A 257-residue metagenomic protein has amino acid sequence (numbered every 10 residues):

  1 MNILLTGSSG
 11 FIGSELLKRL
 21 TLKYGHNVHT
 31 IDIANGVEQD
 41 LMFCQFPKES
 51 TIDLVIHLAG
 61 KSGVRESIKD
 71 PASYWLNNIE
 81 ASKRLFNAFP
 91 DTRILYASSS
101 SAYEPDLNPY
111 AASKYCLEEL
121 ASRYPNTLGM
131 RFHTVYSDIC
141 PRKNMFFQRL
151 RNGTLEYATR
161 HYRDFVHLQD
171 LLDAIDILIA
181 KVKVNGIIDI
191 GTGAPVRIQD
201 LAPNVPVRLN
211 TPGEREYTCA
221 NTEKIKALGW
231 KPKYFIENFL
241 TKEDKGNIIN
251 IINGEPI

Functional and structural regions predicted by a protein language model:
I3-K23: N-terminal Rossmann NAD(P)H-binding glycine-rich loop of SDR-like oxidoreductase domains
T6, I31, V55-A59, I94-S100 (+1 more regions): SDR active-site strand-loop-helix element
V28-F46: Adenosine-cofactor binding site in Rossmann-like domains, unifying the SAM/SAH pocket of S-adenosylmethionine-dependent
Q45-N77, S101-E104: NAD(P)H-binding glycine-rich loop region in Rossmannoid oxidoreductase-like domains and their noncatalytic homologs
D70-R84, N108, A112-S113, V166: Glycine-rich NAD(P)-binding loop of the Rossmann-fold in SDR/ketoreductase-type enzymes
K83-Y110, L128: Conserved Rossmann-fold NAD(P)-dependent oxidoreductase catalytic core, especially the SDR/UDP-sugar
P109-A111, Y115, E119-L172, D176: NAD(P)-dependent short-chain dehydrogenase/reductase
E156-I257: C-terminal substrate-binding subdomain of Rossmann-fold SDR/epimerase-dehydratase oxidoreductases
